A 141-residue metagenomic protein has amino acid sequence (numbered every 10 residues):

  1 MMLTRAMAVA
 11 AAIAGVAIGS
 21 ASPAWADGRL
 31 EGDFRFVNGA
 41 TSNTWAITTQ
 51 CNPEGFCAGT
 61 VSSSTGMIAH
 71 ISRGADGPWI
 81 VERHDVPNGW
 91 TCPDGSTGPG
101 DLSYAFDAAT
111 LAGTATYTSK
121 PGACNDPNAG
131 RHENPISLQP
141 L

Functional and structural regions predicted by a protein language model:
M1-A26: Secretory targeting and sorting signals
I18, A26-G28, V37-G39, R73 (+3 more regions): A generic structural signal for short, solvent-exposed coil/turn residues that cap or connect secondary-structure
P23-D27, T48-C51: Short linear motifs in intrinsically disordered
D27-W45, T60-V61, L111-T116, I136-P140: Tryptophan-anchored aromatic micro-motifs
E31-D33, I68, D101: Short, acidic/polar N-cap/turn motifs at the starts of alpha helices
D33-T41, C57-S64, N88-T97: Short, solvent-exposed secondary-structure boundary motifs
T41-V81, A115-A123: N-terminal glycine/threonine-rich, aromatic-flanked beta-hairpin/loop signature
P78-P140: Extracytosolic low-complexity repeat regions of secreted or lipid-anchored proteins
